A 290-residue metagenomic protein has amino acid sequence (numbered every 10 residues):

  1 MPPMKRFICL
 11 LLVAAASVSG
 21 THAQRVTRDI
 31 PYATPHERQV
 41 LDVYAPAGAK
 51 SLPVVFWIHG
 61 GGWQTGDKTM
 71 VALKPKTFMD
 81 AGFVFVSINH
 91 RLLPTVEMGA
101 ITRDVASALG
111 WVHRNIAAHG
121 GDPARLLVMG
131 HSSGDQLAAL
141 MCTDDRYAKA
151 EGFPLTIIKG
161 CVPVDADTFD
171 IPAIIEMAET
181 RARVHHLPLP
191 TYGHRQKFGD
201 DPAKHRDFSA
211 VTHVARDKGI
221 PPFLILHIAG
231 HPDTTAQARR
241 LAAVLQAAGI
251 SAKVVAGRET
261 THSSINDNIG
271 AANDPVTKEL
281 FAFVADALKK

Functional and structural regions predicted by a protein language model:
M1-F7: Positively charged n-region of N-terminal signal peptides that target proteins for export
M4, A23-Q24: Absolute protein N-terminus
F7-A16: Sec-dependent N-terminal signal peptides
A15-A16, Q24-K290: Alpha/beta-hydrolase superfamily serine-hydrolase fold, recognizing
S19: Cytochrome P450 heme-binding "Cys pocket" and the immediately downstream C-terminal segment
